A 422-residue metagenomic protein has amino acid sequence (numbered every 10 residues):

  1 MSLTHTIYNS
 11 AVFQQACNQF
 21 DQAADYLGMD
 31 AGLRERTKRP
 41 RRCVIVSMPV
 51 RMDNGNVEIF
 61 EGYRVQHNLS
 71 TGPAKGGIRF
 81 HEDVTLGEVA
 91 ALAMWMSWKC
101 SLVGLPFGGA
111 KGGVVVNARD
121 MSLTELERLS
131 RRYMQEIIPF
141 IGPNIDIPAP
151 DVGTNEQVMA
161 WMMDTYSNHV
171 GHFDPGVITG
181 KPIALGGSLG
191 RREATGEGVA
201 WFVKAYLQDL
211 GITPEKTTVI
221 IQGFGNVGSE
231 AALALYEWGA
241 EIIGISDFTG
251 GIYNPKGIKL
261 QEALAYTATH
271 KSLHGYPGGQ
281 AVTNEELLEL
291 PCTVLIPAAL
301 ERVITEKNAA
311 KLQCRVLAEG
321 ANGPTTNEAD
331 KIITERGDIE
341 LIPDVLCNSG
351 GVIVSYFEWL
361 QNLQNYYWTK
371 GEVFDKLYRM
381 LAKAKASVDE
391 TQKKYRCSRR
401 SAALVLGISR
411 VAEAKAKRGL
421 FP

Functional and structural regions predicted by a protein language model:
L3-A11, Y206, A310-P422: Adenosine-phosphate binding glycine-rich loop
L3-S47: Short, Gly/Pro- and small/polar-rich lid/capping loops
A11, Q15-N18, V84-G87, M121-R132 (+19 more regions): Conserved active-site and cofactor/substrate-binding residues in soluble primary-metabolism enzymes
V46-A118: Glycine-rich, N-terminal phosphate-binding loop and its surrounding beta-alpha-beta segment
H81, S101-E215: Glycine/serine-rich phosphate-binding loop and adjoining beta1-alpha1 elements at the start of nucleotide-handling
P182, G187-E289: Glycine-rich phosphate/diphosphate-binding loop of Rossmann-like nucleotide-binding domains
G250-L341: Rossmann-like adenosine-cofactor binding region
